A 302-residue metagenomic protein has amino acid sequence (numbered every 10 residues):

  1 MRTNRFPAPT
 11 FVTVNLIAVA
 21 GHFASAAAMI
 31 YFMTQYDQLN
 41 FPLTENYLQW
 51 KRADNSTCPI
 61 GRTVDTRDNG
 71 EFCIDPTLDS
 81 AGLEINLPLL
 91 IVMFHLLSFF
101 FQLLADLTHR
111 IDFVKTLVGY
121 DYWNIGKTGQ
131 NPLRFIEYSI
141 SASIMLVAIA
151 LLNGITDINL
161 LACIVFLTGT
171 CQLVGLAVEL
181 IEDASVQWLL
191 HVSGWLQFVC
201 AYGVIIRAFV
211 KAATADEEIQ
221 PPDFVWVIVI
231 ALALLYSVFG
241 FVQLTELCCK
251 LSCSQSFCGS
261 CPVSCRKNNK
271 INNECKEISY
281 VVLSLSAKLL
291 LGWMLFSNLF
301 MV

Functional and structural regions predicted by a protein language model:
R2-L133, I140-V302: Polytopic alpha-helical membrane-helix bundles and their juxtamembrane interface segments in multi-pass membrane
